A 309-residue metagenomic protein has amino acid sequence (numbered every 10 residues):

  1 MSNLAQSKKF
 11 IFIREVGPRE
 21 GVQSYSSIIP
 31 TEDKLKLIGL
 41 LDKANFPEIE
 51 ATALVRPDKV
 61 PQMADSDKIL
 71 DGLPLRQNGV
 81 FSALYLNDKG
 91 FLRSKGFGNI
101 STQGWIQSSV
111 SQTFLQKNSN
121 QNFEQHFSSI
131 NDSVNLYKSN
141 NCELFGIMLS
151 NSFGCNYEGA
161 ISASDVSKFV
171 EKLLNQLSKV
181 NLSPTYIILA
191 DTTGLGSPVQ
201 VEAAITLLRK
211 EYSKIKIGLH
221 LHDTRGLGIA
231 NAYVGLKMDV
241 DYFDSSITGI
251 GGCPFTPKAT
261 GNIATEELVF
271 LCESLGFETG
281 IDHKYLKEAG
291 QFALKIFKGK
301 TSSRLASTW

Functional and structural regions predicted by a protein language model:
M1-W309: Catalytic cores and adjacent flexible loops of soluble metabolic enzymes that perform enolate/carbanion chemistry on
